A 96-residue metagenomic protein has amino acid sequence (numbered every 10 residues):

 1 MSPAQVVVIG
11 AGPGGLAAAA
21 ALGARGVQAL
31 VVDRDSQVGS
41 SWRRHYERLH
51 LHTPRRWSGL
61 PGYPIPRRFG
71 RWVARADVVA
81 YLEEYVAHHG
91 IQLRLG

Functional and structural regions predicted by a protein language model:
P3-V31: N-terminal Rossmann-like FAD-binding beta1-loop-alpha1 element of flavoenzymes
I9-G12, R34, P61, L95: A secondary-structure boundary/capping signal
G23, R56, A87: Short polybasic/polar patches that bind polyanions
S36-V38: Helix N-cap at the beta1-alpha1 junction of Rossmann-like dinucleotide-binding domains, i.e., the first residues
S40-Y81: Glycine-rich active-site loop/strand segments that organize a redox cofactor
A87-G96: A conserved beta-strand/loop element that lines the FAD pocket in flavoprotein oxidoreductases
